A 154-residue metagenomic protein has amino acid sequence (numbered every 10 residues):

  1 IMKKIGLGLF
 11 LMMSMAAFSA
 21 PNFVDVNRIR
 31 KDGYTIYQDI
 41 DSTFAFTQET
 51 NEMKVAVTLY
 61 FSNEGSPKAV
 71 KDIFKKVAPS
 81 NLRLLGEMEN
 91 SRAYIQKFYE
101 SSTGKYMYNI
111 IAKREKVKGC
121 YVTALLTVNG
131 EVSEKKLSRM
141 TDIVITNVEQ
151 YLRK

Functional and structural regions predicted by a protein language model:
I5-M15: Sec-dependent N-terminal signal peptides
F10-M12, R28-D32, V55, Y60-S62: Short N-terminal leader segment in a subset of presequences, especially plant chloroplast and some mitochondrial
A17-P21: Boundary at the C-terminal end of the N-terminal hydrophobic targeting segment
D25-Y34, A124-K154: Surface-exposed amphipathic alpha-helical segments
I36-Q38: A short beta-loop-alpha structural element at the N-terminal edge of CoA-dependent acyl/N-acetyltransferase catalytic
I40-Y108, K116-V122, G130-E131: Conserved polar/disulfide-associated segments of primarily extracytoplasmic proteins
